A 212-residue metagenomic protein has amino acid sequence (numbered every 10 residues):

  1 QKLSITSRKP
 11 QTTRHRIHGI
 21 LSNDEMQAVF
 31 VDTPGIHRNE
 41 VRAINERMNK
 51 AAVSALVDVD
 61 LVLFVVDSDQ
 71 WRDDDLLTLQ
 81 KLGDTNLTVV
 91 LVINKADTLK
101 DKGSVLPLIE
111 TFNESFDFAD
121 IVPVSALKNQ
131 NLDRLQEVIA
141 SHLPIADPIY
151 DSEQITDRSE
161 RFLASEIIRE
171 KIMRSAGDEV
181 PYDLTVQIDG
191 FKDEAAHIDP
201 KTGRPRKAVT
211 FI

Functional and structural regions predicted by a protein language model:
Q1-Q27, D73: Switch I (effector-binding) loop of TRAFAC-class P-loop GTPase G-domains
L3-K9, Q27-N49, V66-D69: Switch II (G3) loop of P-loop NTPases
R8, T12, A43-V57, D73 (+8 more regions): Charged, alpha-helix-enriched surfaces in structured cytosolic catalytic cores of large nucleotide-utilizing machines
P10-T12, P34-H37, S68-R72, A96-L99 (+2 more regions): Conserved nucleotide-binding/hydrolysis micro-motifs of P-loop NTPases
I17, D32, A52, L63 (+3 more regions): Conserved RecA-like P-loop NTPase ATPase core
S22-Q27, E46-I121, S175, K192-P205: Conserved C-terminal guanine-recognition region of P-loop GTPase G domains, centered on the G4
L87-V90, D97-F162: Canonical P-loop GTPase G-domain recognition
E153-I212: Long, well-ordered amphipathic alpha-helical subdomains in the mid-to-C-terminal portions of large enzyme subunits
